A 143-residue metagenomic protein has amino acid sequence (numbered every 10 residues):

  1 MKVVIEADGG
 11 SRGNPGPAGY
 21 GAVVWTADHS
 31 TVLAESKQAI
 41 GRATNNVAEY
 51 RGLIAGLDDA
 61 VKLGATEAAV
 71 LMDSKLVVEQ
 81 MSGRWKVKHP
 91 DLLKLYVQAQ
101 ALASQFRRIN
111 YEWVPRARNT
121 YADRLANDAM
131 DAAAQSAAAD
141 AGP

Functional and structural regions predicted by a protein language model:
M1-V47, D58-T66: RNase H-like nuclease fold core
G10-N14, I54-L125, A129-A134: RNase H catalytic domain
A34-A39, L53-G56, A99-A103, A141-P143: Short C-terminal domain-edge/linker segments immediately following a structured domain
K37-I40, E79-S82, A137: A generic short-segment signal for beta-strand/edge and adjacent turn/coil regions
A48-G52: Loop-to-helix element that buttresses phosphate recognition and phosphoryl-transfer chemistry
A133-P143: Flexible, low-complexity interdomain linkers flanking nucleic-acid-processing modules
